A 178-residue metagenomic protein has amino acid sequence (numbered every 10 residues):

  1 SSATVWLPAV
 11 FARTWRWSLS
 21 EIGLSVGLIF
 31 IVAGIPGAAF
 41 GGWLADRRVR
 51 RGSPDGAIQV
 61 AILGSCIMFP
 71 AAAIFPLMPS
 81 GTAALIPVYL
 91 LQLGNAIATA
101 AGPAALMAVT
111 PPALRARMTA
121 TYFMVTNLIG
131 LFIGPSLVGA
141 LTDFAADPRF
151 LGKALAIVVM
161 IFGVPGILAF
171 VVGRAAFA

Functional and structural regions predicted by a protein language model:
S1-G41, N95-T99, P103, G130-V138: Extracytoplasmic gate region of multi-pass secondary transporters
S18-E21, G56-Q59, A140-F162: A membrane-interface helix-boundary motif in multi-pass transporters
G23-L24, I62, A116-T121, A156: Conserved glycine-rich helix-kink/hinge and helix-boundary motifs of the Major Facilitator Superfamily
G27-L28, V32, C66, A120-I129 (+1 more regions): Transmembrane alpha-helical cores of Major Facilitator Superfamily
G37-S53, T142-D143: Helix-to-loop junctions at the C-terminal end of transmembrane segments in multipass secondary transporters
A38, V109, A113-A145: A late C-terminal transmembrane helix in Major Facilitator Superfamily
P54-G102: C-terminal transmembrane helical hairpin of 12-TM major facilitator-type secondary transporters
F69-M78, A156-A178: Multi-pass alpha-helical transporter architecture, strongest for 12-TM Major Facilitator/SLC carriers used
